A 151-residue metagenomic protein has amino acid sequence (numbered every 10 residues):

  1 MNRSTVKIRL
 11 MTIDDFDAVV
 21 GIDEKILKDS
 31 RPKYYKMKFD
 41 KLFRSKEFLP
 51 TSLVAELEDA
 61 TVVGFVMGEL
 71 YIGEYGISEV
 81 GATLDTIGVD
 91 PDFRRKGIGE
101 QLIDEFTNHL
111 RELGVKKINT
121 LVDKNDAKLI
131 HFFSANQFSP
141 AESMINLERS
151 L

Functional and structural regions predicted by a protein language model:
V6-K7: Extreme N-terminal starter segment of soluble prokaryotic enzymes
L10-D14, G21, K25-E79, D85: Acetyl-CoA-dependent GNAT
M11, I87-V89, V122: Hydrophobic adenine-recognition pocket in adenosine-nucleotide-binding enzymes
Y71-G73, D92, N125: Short coil/turn motifs at secondary-structure junctions
V89, R95-N108, A135: Conserved acetyl-CoA-binding loop-helix of GNAT-fold acetyltransferases
E100, E112, K124-S143: Conserved active-site alpha-helix within GNAT-family acetyltransferase domains
L110-L121: Conserved GNAT acetyl-CoA-binding A-motif
E148-L151: Short beta-strand-to-coil "C-cap" segments at the C-terminal boundary of structured domains/repeats, marking
